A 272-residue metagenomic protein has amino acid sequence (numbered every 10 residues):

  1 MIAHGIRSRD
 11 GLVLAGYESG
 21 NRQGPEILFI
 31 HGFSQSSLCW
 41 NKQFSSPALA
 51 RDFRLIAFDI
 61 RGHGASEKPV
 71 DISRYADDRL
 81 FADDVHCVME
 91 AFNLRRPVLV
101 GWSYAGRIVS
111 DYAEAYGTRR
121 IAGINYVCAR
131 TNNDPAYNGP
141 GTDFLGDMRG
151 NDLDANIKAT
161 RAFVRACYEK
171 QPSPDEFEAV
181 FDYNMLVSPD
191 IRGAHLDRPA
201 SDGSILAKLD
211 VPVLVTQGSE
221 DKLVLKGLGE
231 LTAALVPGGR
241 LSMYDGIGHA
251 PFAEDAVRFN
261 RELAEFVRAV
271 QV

Functional and structural regions predicted by a protein language model:
L12-D71: Conserved HGGG/HGGXW glycine-rich cap/lid loop of the alpha/beta-hydrolase fold
Y17, I56-Y104, R261: Active-site loop/oxyanion-hole signature of alpha/beta-hydrolase fold enzymes
R107-D152: Flexible "cap/lid" loop of the alpha/beta hydrolase fold
P135-P140, L153-K208: Conserved alpha/beta-hydrolase catalytic His-Asp/Glu region
L209, V215-Q217: Short beta-strand/loop motif that positions the catalytic acidic residue of the alpha/beta-hydrolase fold
V211, L225-T232: Short alpha-helix in the alpha/beta-hydrolase fold that links the catalytic acid
E220-V224: Acidic catalytic loop of the alpha/beta-hydrolase fold
G239-V272: Catalytic active-site module of serine/aspartate enzymes centered on a nucleophile-bearing elbow/loop
